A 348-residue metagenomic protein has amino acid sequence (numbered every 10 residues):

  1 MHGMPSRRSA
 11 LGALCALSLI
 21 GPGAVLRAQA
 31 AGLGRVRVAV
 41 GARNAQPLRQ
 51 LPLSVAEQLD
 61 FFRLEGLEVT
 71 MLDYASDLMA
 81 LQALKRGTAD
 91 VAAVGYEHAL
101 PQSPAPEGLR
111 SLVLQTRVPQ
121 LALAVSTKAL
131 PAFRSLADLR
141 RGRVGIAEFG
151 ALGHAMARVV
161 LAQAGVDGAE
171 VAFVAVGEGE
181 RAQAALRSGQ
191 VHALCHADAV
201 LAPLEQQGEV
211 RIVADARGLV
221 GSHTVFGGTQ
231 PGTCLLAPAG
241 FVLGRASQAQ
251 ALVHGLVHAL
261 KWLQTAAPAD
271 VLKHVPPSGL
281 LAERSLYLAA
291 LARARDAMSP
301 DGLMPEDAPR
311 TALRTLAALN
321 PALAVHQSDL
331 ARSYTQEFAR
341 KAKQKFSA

Functional and structural regions predicted by a protein language model:
H2-G3, S9-A28: N-terminal export signals
G12, R141, Q206: Phosphate-coordinating loops and pocket residues in cytosolic domains that bind phosphorylated ligands
A31-D167, F173-V176, H192-D198, E209 (+1 more regions): Short, glycine-/small- and polar/acidic-enriched structural segments that line small-molecule recognition paths
L51, Q82, R86, A137 (+7 more regions): Solvent-exposed, polar/charged alpha-helical surfaces in well-ordered, non-transmembrane soluble domains, broadly
A56, Y96, A155, L235-L236 (+2 more regions): A generic alpha-helix surface/boundary motif
R181, S188-P276: Pocket-lining segment of extracytoplasmic ligand-binding domains
L243-L323: Secondary-structure end/capping motifs
L313-A348: Conserved C-terminal helix/tail region of periplasmic/extracytoplasmic solute-binding proteins
